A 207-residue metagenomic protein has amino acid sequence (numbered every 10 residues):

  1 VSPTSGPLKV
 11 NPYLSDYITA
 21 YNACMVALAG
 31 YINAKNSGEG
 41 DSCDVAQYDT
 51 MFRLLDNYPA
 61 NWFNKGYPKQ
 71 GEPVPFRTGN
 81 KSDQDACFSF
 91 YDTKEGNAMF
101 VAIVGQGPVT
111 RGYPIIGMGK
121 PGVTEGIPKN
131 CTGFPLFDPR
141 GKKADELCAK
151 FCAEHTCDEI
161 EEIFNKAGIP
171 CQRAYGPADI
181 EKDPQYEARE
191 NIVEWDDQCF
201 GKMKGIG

Functional and structural regions predicted by a protein language model:
V1-I103, R111: Active-site-adjacent "lid/gating" segments in soluble enzymes
L8, Y67, V74-R77, G126 (+2 more regions): Short coil/turn segments at secondary-structure boundaries
Y31-K35, C152, E181: Hydrophobic residues in alpha-helical segments
T50, G107, Y175-A178: Alpha-helix/helix-capping structural signal
L54-N57, Q172, A188-R189: Secretory-pathway/luminal and periplasmic proteins that interact with or process carbohydrate-rich
F76-G79, F90-K94, G117, E125-C131 (+1 more regions): Terminal low-complexity tails and localization/encapsulation signals of metabolic enzymes
C87-A167, C171, P184: Aromatic-enriched alpha-helical interface/lid elements that frame and gate functional surfaces
